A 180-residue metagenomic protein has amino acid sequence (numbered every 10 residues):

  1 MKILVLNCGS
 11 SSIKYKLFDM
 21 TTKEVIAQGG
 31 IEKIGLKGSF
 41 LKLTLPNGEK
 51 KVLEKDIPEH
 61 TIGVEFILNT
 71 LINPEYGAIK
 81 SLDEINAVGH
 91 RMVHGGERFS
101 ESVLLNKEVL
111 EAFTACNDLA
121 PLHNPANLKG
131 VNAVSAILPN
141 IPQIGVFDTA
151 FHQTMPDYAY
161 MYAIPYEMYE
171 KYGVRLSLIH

Functional and structural regions predicted by a protein language model:
M1, K129-G130, L138-N140: Non-transmembrane, aqueous-exposed alpha-helical and coiled segments at domain scale
K2, I72, T154-Y160, E167-S177: Membrane-proximal intracellular helices of multi-pass ion channels
I3, S12-P58: Short glycine-rich, Thr/Ser-proximal phosphate-binding strand/loop in the N-terminal lobe of ATP-dependent enzymes
I3-V5, A87-G89, I144: Short glycine-aspartate micro-motif
K37-N86, C116, G130: Conserved active-site "lid/cap" helical segment
G77-H123, F151-A159: Short beta-strand-loop/turn "lid" adjacent to the catalytic site in phosphate-handling enzymes
H180: Conserved small/polar residues in nucleotide/adenosyl-binding loops
